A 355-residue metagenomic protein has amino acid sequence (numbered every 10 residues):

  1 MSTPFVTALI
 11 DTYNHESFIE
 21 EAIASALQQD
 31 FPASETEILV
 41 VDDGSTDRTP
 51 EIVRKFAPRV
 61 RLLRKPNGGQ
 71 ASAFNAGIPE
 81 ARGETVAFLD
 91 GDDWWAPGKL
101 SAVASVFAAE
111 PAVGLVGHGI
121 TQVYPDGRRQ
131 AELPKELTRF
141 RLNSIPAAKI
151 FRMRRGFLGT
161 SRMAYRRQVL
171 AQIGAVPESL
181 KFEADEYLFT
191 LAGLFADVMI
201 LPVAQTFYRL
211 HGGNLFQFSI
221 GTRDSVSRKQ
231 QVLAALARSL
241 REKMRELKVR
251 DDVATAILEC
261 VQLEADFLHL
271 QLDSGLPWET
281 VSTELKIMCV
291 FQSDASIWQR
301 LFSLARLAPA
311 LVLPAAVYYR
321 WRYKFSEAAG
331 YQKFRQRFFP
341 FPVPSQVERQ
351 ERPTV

Functional and structural regions predicted by a protein language model:
M1-S25: N-proximal low-complexity "stem/linker" segments adjacent to membrane-targeting elements
A24-E35: Short, acidic, metal-binding catalytic loop of nucleotide-sugar glycosyltransferases
S25, D42-E51, D90: A conserved acidic beta->alpha catalytic loop
K65-A81: Glycine-rich, basic loop-to-helix element that forms the pyrophosphate-binding segment of sugar-nucleotide handling
Q70, L100-V169, D252: Flexible acidic/His/Gly-enriched loops in nucleotide-sugar-dependent glycosyltransferase catalytic domains
V86: Short aromatic/hydrophobic "clamp" motif used to bind/position activated sugar donors
F140-T222: Conserved nucleotide-sugar donor-binding catalytic segment
R152, F182, F207-V355: C-terminal subregions of glycosyltransferases and related glycan-biosynthesis enzymes
